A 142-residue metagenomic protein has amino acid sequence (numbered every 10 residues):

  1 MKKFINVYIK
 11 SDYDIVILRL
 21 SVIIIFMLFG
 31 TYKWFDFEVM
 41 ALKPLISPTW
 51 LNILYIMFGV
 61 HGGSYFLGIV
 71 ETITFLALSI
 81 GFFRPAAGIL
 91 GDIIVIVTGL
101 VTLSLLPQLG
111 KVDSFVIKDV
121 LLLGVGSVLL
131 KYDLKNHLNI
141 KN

Functional and structural regions predicted by a protein language model:
M1-I73, A77-N142: Membrane-interface extramembranous regions
